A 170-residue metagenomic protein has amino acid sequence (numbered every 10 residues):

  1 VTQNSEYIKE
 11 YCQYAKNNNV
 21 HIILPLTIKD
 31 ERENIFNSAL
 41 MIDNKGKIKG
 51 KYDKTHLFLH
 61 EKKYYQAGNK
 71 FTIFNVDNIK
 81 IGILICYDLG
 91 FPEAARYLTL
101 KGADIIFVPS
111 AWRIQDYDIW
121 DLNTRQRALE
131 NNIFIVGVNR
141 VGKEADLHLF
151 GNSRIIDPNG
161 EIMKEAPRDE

Functional and structural regions predicted by a protein language model:
Q3, K9, Q13, D30-K101 (+3 more regions): Active-site catalytic loop in hydrolytic enzyme cores
Q3-I23, G90-E170: CN hydrolase (nitrilase-like) catalytic-core segments centered on the catalytic cysteine and neighboring Lys/Glu
L26-I28: Recurrent small/Gly-Pro-centered beta-turn motifs in extracellular repeat architectures
